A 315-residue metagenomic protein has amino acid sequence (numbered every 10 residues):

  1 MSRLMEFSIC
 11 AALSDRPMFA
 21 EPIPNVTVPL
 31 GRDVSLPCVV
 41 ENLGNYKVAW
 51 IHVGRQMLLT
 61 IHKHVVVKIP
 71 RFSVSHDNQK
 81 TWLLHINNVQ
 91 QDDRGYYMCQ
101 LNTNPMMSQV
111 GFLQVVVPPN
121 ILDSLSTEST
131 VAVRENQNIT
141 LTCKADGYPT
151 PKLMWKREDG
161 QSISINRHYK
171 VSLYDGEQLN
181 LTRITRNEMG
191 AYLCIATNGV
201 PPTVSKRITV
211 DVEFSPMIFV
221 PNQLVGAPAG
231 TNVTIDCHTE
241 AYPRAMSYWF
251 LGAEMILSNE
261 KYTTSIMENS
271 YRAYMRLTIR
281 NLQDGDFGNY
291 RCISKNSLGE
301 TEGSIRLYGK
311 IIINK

Functional and structural regions predicted by a protein language model:
M1-K315: Immunoglobulin-superfamily
